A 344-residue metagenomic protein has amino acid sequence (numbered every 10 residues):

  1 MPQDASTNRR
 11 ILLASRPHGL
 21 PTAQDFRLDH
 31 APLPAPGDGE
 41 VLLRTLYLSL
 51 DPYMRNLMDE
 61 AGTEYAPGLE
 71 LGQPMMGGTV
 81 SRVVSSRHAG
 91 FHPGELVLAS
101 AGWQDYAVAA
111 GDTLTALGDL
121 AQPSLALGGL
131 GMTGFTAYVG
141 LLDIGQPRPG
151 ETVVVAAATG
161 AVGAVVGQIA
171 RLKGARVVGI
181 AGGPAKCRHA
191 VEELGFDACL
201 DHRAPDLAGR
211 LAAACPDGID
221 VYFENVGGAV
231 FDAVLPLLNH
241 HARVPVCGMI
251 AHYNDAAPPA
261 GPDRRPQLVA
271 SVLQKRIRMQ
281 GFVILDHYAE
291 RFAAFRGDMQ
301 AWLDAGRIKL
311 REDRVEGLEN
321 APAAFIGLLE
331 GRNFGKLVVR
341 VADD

Functional and structural regions predicted by a protein language model:
P2-S6, D286-D344: C-terminal hydrophobic helical "lid"/dimerization subdomain of Rossmann-like NAD(P)H-dependent oxidoreductases
L33-L50, M58-W103: Glycine-rich beta-strand-centered segment in the early N-terminal region that forms part of a ligand/cofactor-binding
M75-S85, A89-A157, C199: NAD(P)H dinucleotide-binding glycine-rich loop of Rossmann-like/cofactor-binding domains, especially the beta1-alpha1
L96, T152, R176, A242-R243 (+1 more regions): Short glycine-centered segments of the SAM/dcSAM-binding site in methyltransferase folds
D105, G182-A190, R264-V269: Short, glycine/polar-rich helix-capping loops at beta-to-alpha or helix-loop-helix junctions that flank or form
L127-P205: Mid-domain Rossmann-like dinucleotide-binding core that forms the NAD(H)/NADP(H) cofactor-binding site
D206-P216: Short amphipathic alpha-helix with an adjacent loop that forms part of the alpha/beta core around
A229-I308, V341-D344: Glycine-rich phosphate-binding loop and adjacent beta-alpha segment of Rossmann(oid) nucleotide-cofactor-binding
